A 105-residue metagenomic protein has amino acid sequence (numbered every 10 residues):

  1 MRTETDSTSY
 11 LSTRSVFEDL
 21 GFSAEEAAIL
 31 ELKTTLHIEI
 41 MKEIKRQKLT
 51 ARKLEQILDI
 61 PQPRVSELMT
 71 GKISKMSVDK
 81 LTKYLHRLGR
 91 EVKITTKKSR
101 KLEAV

Functional and structural regions predicted by a protein language model:
M1-I38, S99-V105: N-terminal flexible/basic segments that precede or flank functional cores
E18, K45, Q56, H86: Short polybasic/polar patches that bind polyanions
G21, T70, H86-G89: Signal for well-folded cores of large energy- and translation-related assemblies
T34-K48: Short, amphipathic alpha-helical "recognition" segments used to contact nucleic acids or chromatin
K48-S66: Short alpha-helical DNA-recognition segment
M69, T96: DNA major-groove recognition helix of helix-turn-helix
V78-T95: DNA major-groove recognition helix of helix-turn-helix/homeodomain DNA-binding modules
